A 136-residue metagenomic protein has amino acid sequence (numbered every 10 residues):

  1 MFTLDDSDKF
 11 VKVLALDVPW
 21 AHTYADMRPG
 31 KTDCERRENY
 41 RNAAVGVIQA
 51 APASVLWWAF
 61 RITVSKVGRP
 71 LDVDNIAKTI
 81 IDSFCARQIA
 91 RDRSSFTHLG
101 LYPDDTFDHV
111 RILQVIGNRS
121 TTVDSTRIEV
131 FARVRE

Functional and structural regions predicted by a protein language model:
M1-E136: Acidic, proline/glycine-enriched N-terminal capping motif
